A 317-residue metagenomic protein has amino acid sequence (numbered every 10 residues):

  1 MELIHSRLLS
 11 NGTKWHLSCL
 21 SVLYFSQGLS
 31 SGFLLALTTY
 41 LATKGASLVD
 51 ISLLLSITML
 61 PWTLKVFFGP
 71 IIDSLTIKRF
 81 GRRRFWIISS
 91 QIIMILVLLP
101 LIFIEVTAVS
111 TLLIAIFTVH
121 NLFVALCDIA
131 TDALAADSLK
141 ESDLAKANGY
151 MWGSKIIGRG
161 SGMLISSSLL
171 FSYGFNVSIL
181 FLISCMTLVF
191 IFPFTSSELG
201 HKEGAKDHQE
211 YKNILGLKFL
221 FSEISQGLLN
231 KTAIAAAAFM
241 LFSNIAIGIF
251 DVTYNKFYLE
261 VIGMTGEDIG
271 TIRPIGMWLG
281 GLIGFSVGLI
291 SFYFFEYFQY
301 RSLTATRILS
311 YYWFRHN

Functional and structural regions predicted by a protein language model:
E2-T13, G200-A236: Juxtamembrane intracellular "pre-TM" segments in multi-pass secondary transporters
L9-T43, T118, L229-F250: Pair of pore-lining "gating" transmembrane helices in MFS-fold secondary transporters
F25, V97-P100, A108-C127, N317: Hydrophobic core of transmembrane alpha-helices in multi-pass small-molecule transporters, especially MFS/SLC-type
L35-I51, V252-G270: Short amphipathic helix-loop junctions that connect adjacent transmembrane helices in Major Facilitator Superfamily/SLC
P61-K65, A145-L170: Glycine-rich segments within core transmembrane alpha-helices of 12-TM secondary carriers
L64-G81, L170, I283-Q299: Helix-to-loop junctions at the C-terminal end of transmembrane segments in multipass secondary transporters
I87-T107, T306-N317: C-terminal ends and interior cores of transmembrane alpha-helices in multi-pass membrane transporters/permeases
S89-I95, V177-T195: Symmetry-related core transmembrane helices of the 12-TM Major Facilitator Superfamily/SLC fold
